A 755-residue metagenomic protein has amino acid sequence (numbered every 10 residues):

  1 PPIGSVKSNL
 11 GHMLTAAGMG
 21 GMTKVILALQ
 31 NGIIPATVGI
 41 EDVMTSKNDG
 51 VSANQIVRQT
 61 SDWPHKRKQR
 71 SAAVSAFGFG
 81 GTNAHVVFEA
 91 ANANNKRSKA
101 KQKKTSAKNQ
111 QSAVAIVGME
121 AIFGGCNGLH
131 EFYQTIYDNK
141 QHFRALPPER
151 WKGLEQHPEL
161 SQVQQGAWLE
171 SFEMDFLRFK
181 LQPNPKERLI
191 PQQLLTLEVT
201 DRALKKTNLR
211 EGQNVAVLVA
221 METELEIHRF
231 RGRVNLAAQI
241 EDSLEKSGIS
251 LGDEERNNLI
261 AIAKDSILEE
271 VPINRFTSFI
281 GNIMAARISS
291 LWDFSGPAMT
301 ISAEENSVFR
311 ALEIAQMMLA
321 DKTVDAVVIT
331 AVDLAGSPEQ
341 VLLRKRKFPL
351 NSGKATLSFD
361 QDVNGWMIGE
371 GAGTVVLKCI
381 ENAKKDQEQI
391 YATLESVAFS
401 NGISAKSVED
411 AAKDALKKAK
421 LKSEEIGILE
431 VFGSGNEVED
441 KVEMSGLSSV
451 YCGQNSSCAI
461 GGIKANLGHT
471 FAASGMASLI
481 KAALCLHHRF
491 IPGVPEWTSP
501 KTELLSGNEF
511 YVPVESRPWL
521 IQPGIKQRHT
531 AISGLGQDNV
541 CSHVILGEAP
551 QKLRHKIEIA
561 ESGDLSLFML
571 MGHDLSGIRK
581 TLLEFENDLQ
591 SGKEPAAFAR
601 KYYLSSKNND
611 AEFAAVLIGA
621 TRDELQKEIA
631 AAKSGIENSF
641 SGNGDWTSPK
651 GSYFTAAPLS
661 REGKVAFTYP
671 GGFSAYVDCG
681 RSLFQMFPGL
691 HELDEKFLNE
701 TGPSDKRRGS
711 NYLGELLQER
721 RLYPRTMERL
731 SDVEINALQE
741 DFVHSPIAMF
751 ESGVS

Functional and structural regions predicted by a protein language model:
P1-E561, K580: Condensing-enzyme catalytic core of the thiolase-fold
L10-G11, P185-R188, K413, K418 (+5 more regions): Short, well-ordered beta-strand elements within core beta-sheets of diverse protein domains
H12, H469, N609-E612, T647-S648 (+1 more regions): Acyltransferase
S71, A76, H529, N608-D645: Helix-enriched interaction subdomains in cytosolic or periplasmic regions, typified by TIR/SEFIR signaling/NADase cores
A107-K140, L567-D588, K664-M686: Conserved small-residue-rich
K108-V114, G212-V215, G563-L565, A611-E612 (+1 more regions): A short, charged/proline- and glycine-enriched loop that marks the coil->beta-strand transition at the N-terminal
G572, G619, N643-S755: FabD-like malonyl-/acyl-CoA
L589-S606: A short N-terminal helical cap/helix-turn-helix that marks the beginning of AMP-binding/adenylate-forming
